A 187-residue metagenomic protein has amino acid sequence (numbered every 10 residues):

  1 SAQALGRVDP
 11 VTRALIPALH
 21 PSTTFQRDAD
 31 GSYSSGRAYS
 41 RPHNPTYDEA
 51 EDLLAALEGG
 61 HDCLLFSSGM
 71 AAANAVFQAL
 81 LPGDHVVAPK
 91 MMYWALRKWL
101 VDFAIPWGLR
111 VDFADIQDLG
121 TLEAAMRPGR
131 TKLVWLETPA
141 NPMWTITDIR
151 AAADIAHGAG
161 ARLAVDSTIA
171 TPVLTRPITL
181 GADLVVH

Functional and structural regions predicted by a protein language model:
S1-L19: Short conserved active-site loop signatures built around small residues
Q3, I16, S34-R37, H187: Residue-level signal for pocket-adjacent positions within structured domains
G6, P21-R27, I169-T171: Glycine-rich beta-alpha junction loops
A18, Y47-E51, I149: A general structural signal for well-ordered alpha-helical segments in protein cores
T24-A71, A79, A95-A104: Conserved N-terminal alpha-helix of the aminotransferase class I/II PLP-enzyme fold
S67-H187: Conserved PLP-enzyme active-site core in the AAT-like
